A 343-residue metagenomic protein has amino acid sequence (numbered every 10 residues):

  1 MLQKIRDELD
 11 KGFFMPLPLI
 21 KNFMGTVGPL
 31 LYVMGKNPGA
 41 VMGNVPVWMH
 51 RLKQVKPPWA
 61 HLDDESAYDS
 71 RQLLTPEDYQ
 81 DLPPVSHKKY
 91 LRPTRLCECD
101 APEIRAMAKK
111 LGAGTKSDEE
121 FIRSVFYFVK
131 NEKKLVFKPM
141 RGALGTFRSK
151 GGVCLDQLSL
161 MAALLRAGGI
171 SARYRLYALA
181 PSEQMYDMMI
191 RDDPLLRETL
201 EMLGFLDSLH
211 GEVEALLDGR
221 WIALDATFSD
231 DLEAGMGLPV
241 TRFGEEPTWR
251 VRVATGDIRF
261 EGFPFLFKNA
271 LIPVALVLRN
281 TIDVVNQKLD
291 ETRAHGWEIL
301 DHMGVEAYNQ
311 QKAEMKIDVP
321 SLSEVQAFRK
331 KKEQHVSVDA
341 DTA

Functional and structural regions predicted by a protein language model:
M1-E65: Intrinsically disordered, low-complexity N-terminal segments that are enriched in acidic
F14, C97-C99, C154: Generic recognition of cysteine residues
P46-H87, S149: Terminal catalytic/cofactor-binding subdomain
Y68-Q72, E132-V136, G169-Y177: A broad, low-specificity signal for short, low-complexity segments enriched in glycine/proline and polar/charged
Q72-S149: Secondary-structure boundary elements
Y127, S159-R252, G262-K268: Hydrophobic/aromatic-rich core segments of domains that either
K150-L158: Gly/Ser-rich catalytic serine loop of serine hydrolases
S229-T342: A structured, mid-to-C-terminal "fold-capping" secondary-structure block
